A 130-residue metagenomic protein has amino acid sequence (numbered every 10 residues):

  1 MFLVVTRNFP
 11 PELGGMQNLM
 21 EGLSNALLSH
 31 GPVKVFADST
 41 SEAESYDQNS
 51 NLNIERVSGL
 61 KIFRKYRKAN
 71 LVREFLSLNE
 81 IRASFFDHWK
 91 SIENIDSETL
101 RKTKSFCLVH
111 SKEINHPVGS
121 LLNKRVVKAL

Functional and structural regions predicted by a protein language model:
M1-L3: Extreme N-terminal starter segment of soluble prokaryotic enzymes
V5-T6, V109: Alpha/beta-hydrolase
T6-L13, L19-R64: N-terminal strand-loop element at the rim of the active site of nucleotide-sugar-dependent glycosyltransferases
F63, I92-E93, I114: Short glycine-rich, flexible loops that bind phosphorylated cofactors or substrates
N70-N79: Short, well-structured alpha-helical segments in soluble
R82-A83: Structural motif
F86-I92, V109: Short His-centered aromatic/hydrophobic patch
T103-F106, S111-L130: Nucleotide-sugar donor phosphate/pyrophosphate-binding loop at the beta->alpha transition of glycosyltransferases
